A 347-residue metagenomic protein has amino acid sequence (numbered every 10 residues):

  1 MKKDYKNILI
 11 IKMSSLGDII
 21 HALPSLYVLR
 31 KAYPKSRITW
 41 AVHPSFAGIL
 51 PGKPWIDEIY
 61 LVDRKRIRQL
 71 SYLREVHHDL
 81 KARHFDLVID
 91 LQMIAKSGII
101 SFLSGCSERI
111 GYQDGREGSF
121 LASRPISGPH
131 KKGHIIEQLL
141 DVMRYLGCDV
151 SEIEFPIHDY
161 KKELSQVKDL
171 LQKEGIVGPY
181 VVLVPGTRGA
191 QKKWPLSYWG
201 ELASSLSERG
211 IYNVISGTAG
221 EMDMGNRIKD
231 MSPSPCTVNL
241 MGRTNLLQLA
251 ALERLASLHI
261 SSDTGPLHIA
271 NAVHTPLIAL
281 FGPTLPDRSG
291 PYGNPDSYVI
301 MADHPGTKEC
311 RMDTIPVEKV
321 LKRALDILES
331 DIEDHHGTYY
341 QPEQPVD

Functional and structural regions predicted by a protein language model:
M1-D347: Catalytic machinery of carbohydrate-active enzymes, primarily nucleotide-sugar-dependent glycosyltransferases
